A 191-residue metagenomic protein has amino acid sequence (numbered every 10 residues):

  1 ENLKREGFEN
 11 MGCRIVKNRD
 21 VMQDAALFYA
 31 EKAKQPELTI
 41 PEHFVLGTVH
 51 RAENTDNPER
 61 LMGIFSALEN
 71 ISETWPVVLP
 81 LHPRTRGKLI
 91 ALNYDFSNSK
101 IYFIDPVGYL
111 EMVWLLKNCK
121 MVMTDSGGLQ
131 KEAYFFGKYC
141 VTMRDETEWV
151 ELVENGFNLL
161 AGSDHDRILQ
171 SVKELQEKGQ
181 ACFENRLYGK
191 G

Functional and structural regions predicted by a protein language model:
E1-N57, A161, E184: A nucleotide-sugar donor-handling region in carbohydrate enzymes
E9-R14, S97-Y102, G156: A short helix-to-beta-strand connector/capping loop
V16-N18, Y102-D105, L159-D164: Short acidic-hydrophobic, aromatic-tinged amphipathic segments that line or gate anion-handling sites
F28, L159-G191: Leloir-type glycosyltransferase catalytic cores
K32-N118: Donor-nucleotide binding loops and adjacent catalytic segments primarily of GT-B fold Leloir glycosyltransferases
L115-L152: A donor-sugar binding/catalytic signature common to diverse glycosyltransferases and related nucleotide-sugar
V141, G156-L160: A short acidic/histidine/glycine-rich donor-binding loop in glycosyltransferase catalytic cores
